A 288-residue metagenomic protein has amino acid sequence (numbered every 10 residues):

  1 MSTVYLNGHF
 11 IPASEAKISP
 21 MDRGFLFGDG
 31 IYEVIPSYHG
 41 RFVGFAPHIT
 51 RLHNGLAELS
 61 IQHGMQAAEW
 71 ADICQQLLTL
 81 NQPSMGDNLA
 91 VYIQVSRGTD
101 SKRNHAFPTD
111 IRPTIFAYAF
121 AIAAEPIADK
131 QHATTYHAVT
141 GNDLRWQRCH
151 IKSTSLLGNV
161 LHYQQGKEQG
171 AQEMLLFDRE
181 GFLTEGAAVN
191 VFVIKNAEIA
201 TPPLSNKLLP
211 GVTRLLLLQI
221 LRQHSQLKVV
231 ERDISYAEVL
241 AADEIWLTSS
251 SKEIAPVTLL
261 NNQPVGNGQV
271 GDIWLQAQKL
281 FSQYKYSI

Functional and structural regions predicted by a protein language model:
M1-L175, R179-F182, L218-I288: Conserved alpha/beta cores of soluble small-molecule-handling proteins
F182-L204, P210: Glycine- and Gly-Pro-enriched alpha-helical subdomains that act as flexible, kink-prone "lid/hinge" or packing modules
G211-L216: Feature captures the catalytic cores and cofactor-binding loops of soluble hydro-lyases/lyases that act on carboxylate
